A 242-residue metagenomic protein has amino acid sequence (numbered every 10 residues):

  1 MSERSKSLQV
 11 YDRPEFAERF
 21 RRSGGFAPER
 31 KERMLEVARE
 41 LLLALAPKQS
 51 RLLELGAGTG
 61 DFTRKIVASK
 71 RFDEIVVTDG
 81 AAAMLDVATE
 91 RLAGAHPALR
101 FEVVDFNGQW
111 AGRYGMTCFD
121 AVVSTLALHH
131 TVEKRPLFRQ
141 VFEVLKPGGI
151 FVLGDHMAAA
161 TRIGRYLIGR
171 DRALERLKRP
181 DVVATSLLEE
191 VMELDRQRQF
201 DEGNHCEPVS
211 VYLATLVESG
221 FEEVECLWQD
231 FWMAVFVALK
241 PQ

Functional and structural regions predicted by a protein language model:
M1-A46, D61, K65: Conserved class I S-adenosyl-L-methionine
L53, T59-Q109: Class I SAM-dependent methyltransferase SAM/SAH-binding core
G112-A121: A short acidic, Gly/Pro-enriched loop at the edge of an enzyme's catalytic core that lines a small-molecule cofactor
D120-E133: A short SAM/SAH-binding and catalytic strip from SAM-dependent methyltransferases
P136-P147: A short glycine-rich, Lys/Arg-flanked "PGG" loop and its adjoining helix->strand segment in the class I
G149-H156: Conserved beta-strand signature within the Rossmann-like core of class I S-adenosyl-L-methionine
H156-E218: C-terminal alpha-helical "lid/dimerization" subdomain adjacent to the S-adenosyl-L-methionine
T215, S219-Q242: Core SAM-dependent methyltransferase catalytic element
